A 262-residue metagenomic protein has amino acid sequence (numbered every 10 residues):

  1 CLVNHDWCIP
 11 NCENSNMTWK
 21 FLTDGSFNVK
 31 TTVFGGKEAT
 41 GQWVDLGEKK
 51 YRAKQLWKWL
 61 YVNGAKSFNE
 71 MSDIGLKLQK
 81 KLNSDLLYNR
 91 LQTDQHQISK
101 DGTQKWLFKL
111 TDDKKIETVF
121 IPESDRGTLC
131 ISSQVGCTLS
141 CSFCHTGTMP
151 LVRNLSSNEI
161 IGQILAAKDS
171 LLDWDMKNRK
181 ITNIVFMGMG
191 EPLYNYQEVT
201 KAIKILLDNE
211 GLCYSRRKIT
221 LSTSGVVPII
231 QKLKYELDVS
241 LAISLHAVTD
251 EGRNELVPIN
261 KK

Functional and structural regions predicted by a protein language model:
N14-N16: Intrinsic low-complexity, disordered N-terminal segments enriched in polar/charged/small residues
L22-G127: Flexible, acidic/Gly-rich N-terminal and inter-domain linker regions that tether and position cofactor-handling modules
P122-A166: Canonical Radical SAM [4Fe-4S] cluster-binding loop centered on the CxxxCxxC motif and its immediate flanking residues
D169-K262: Conserved AdoMet/S-adenosylmethionine-binding subsite of the radical SAM
